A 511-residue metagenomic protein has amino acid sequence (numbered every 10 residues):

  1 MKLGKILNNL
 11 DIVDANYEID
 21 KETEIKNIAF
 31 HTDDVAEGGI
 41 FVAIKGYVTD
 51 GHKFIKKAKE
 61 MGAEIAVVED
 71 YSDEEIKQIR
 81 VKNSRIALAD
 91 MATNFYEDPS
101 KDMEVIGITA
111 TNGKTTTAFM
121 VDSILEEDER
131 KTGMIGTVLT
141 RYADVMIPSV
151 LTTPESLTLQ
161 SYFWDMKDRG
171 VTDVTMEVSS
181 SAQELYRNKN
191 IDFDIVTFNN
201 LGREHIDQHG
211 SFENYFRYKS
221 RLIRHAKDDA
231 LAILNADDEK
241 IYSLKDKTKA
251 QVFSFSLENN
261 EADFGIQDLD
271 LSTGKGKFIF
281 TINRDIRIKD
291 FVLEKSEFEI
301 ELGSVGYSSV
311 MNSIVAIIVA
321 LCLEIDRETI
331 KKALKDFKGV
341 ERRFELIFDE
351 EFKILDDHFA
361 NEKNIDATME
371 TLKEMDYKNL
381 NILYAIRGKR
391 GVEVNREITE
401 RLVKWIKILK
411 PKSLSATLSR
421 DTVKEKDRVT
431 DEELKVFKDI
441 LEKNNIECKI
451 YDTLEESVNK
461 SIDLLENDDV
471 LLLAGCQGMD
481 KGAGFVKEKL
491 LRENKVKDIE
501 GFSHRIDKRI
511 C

Functional and structural regions predicted by a protein language model:
M1-D90, Q267, V305, G501-C511: N-terminal leader/targeting and accessory segments in enzymes
M1-I12, I40, I318-D326, K332-V340 (+1 more regions): ATP-dependent carboxylate-amine ligase
G4, L10, A89-A236, K240-A250 (+1 more regions): Phosphate-binding loop of NTP-binding sites
I6, G39, A58, M91 (+12 more regions): Residue-level signal for inorganic ion chemistry
N27-F30, E60-E69, M176, L231-N235 (+1 more regions): Short, hydrophobic beta-strand segments that form beta-sheet elements in well-ordered domains
T32-A43, E126-R141, M146, T152 (+1 more regions): Mobile, glycine- and charge-enriched loop segments and immediately flanking short secondary-structure elements within
E60-M61, K189-D192, I223-D228, K247-T248 (+2 more regions): Short, conserved loop/helix-junction motifs that constitute active-site signature segments in enzyme catalytic cores
S72-E75, I195-K353, Y377, K435-E447: Acidic, Mg2+-coordinating active-site environments of NTP-dependent enzymes
